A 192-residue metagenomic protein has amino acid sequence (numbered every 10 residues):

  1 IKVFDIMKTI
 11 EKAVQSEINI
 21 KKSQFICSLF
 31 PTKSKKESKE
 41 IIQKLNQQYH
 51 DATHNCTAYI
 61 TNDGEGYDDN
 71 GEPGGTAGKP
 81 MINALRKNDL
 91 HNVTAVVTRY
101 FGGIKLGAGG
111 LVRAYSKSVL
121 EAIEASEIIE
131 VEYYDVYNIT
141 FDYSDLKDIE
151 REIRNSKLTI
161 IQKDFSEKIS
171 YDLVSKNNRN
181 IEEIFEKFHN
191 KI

Functional and structural regions predicted by a protein language model:
V3-T76, Q162, K187, I192: C-terminal regulatory domains involved in ligand/effector binding and gene-expression control
Y59-I60, H91-F101: Glycine- and acidic-rich phosphate- and metal-coordinating loops
L106: Short Cys/His-based metal-binding microdomains
G109, S116-Y134: Long, charge-dense
I128-Y143, Y171-D172: Short glycine-/aliphatic-rich beta-strand segments at the starts of folded cytosolic domains
T140-K157: Short amphipathic alpha-helix segments
L173-N180: Terminal, non-globular segments
